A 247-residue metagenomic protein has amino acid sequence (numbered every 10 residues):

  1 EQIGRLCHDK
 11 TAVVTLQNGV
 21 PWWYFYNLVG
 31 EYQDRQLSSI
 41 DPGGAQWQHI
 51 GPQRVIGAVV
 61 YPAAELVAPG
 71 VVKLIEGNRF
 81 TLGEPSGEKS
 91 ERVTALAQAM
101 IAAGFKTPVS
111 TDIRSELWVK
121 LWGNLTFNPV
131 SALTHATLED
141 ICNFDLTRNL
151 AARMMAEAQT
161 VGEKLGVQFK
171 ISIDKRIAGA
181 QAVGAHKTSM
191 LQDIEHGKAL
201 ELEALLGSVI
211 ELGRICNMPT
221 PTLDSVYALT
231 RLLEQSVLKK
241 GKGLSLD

Functional and structural regions predicted by a protein language model:
E1-V67: Rossmann-like NAD(P)(H) cofactor-binding subdomain of soluble oxidoreductases
L6, W47-K120, L125-T126, A132-K170: Internal alpha-helical scaffold of NAD(P)-dependent oxidoreductase catalytic cores
Q17, V55, A68, T81 (+2 more regions): Short glycine/serine/threonine-biased micro-segments
P21-W23, E65, L117, G179 (+1 more regions): Generic structural signal for helix capping and beta-alpha/helix-loop junctions
W22-W23, W118, W122, L191 (+1 more regions): Tryptophan-centered motif/residue detector
D140, R148-D247: NAD(P)-dependent Rossmann-like dehydrogenase/reductase catalytic/cofactor-binding core
